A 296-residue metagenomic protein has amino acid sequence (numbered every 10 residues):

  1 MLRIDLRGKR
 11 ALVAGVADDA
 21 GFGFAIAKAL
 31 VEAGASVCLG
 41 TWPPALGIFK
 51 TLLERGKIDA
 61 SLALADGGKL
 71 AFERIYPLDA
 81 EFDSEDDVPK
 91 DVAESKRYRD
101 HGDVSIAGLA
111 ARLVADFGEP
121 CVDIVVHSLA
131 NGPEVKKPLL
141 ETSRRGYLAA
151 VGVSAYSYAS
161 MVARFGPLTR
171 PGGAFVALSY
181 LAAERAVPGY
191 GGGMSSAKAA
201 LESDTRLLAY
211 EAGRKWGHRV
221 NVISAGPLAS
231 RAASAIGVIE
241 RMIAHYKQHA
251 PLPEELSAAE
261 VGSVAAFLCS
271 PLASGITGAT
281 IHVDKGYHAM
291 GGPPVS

Functional and structural regions predicted by a protein language model:
R3-G47: Canonical Rossmann dinucleotide-binding motif of NAD(H)/NADP(H)-dependent dehydrogenases/reductases, specifically
R7-R10, G172, L252: Phosphate-coordination loops involved in phosphoryl transfer and adenosine-cofactor binding
V13, V126, V176-L178, V220-I223 (+3 more regions): Hydrophobic structural elements of the Rossmann-like NAD(P)H-binding subdomain that define the short-chain
G15-F24, W42, A130-K215, S224-S230 (+2 more regions): Catalytic loop of short-chain dehydrogenase/reductase
L30, A212, L268: Aromatic pocket-lining residues of Rossmann-like dinucleotide-binding sites
K50, E54, G192, K215 (+3 more regions): A glycine/serine/threonine-rich, flexible loop-to-helix segment that serves as the NAD(P) cofactor-binding "lid"
T51-A150, P167, A183, G189-Y190 (+2 more regions): Conserved mid-core segment of classical short-chain dehydrogenase/reductases
V104-G108, Y156, V222, E240-I276 (+1 more regions): C-terminal helical subdomain
